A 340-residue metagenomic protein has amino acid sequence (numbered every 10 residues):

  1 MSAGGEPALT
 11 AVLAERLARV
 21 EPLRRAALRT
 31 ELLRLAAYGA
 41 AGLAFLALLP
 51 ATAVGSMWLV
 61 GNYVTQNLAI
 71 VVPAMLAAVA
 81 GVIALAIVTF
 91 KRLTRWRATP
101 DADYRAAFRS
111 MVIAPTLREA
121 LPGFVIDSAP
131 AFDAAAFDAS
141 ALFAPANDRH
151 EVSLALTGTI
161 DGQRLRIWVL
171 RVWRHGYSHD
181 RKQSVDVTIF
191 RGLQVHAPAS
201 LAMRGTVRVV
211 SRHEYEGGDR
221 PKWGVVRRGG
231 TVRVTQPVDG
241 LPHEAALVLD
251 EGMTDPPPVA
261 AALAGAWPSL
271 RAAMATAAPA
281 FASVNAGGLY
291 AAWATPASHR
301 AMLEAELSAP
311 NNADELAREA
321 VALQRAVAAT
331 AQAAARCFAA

Functional and structural regions predicted by a protein language model:
M1-L35: Basic, amphipathic N-terminal segments
A3, L33, A37, D127-R174 (+1 more regions): Charged, low-complexity intrinsically disordered regions
L23, A27-L35, N67, V71 (+2 more regions): Membrane-helix interfacial "entry" motifs
L33-W58, A77-A78: Canonical alpha-helical transmembrane segments of integral membrane proteins
A47-W58, N62, A84-R95: Short hydrophobic alpha-helical membrane-anchoring segments
W58-G81: Hydrophobic alpha-helical transmembrane segments
A84-V112: Transmembrane-cytosolic junction motif
D101-D138: N-terminal pre-first-transmembrane
